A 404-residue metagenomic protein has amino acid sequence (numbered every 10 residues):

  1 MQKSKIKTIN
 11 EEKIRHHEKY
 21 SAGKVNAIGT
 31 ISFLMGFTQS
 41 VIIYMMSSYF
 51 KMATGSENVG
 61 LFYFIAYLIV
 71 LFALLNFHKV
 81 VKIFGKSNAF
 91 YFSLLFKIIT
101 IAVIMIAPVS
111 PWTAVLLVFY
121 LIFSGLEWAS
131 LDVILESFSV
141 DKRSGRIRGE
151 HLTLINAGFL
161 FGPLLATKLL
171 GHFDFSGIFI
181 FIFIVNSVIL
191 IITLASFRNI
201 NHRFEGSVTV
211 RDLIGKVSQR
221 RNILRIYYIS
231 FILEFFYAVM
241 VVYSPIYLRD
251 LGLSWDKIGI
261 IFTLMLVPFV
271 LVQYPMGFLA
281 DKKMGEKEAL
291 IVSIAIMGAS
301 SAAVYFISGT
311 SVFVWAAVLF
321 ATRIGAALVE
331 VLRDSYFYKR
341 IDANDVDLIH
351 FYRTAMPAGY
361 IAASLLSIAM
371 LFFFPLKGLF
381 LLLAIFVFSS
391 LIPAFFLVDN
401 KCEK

Functional and structural regions predicted by a protein language model:
S4-V25, R198-Y228: Juxtamembrane intracellular "pre-TM" segments in multi-pass secondary transporters
K13-L68, N222-F262: Helix-loop boundary and gating motifs at the non-cytosolic
F33, W112-E127, F231, V312-L328: Hydrophobic core of transmembrane alpha-helices in multi-pass small-molecule transporters, especially MFS/SLC-type
A73-K86, L170, Q273-G285, L371-F372: Helix-to-loop junctions at the C-terminal end of transmembrane segments in multipass secondary transporters
N88-A102, F183, E288-A303, A384: Structural signature of the two symmetry-related core transmembrane helices
Y120-I155: Cytoplasmic helix-loop-helix junction between adjacent transmembrane helices in 12-TM secondary transporters
I178-A195, F380-F395: Symmetry-related core transmembrane helices of the 12-TM Major Facilitator Superfamily/SLC fold
K287-V329: C-terminal transmembrane helical hairpin of 12-TM major facilitator-type secondary transporters
